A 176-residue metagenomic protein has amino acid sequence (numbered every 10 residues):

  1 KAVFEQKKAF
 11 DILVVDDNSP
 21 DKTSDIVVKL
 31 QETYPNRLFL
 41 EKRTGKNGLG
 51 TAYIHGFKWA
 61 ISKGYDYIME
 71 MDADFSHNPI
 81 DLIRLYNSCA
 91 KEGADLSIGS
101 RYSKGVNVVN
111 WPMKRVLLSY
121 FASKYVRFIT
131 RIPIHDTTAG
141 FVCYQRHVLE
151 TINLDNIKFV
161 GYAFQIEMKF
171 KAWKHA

Functional and structural regions predicted by a protein language model:
A2-F10: Short, acidic, metal-binding catalytic loop of nucleotide-sugar glycosyltransferases
V3, V27-Q31, A60, C89: Conserved hydrophobic residues forming the short capping helix/wall of the S-adenosyl-L-methionine
A9-S19, E41-K42, M71: Short beta-strand/loop segment that forms part of the nucleotide-sugar
D16-D25, F75: A conserved acidic beta->alpha catalytic loop
Y34-L38: A short helix-to-beta-strand connector/capping loop
E41-S62, Y67, P79-Y162: Acceptor/aglycone-binding surface of glycosyltransferases and processive sugar-polymer synthases
C89, A172-W173: Hydrophobic residues within well-ordered alpha-helices
Y162-M168: Acidic donor-binding loop at a coil-to-helix junction in glycosyltransferase catalytic cores that engages
